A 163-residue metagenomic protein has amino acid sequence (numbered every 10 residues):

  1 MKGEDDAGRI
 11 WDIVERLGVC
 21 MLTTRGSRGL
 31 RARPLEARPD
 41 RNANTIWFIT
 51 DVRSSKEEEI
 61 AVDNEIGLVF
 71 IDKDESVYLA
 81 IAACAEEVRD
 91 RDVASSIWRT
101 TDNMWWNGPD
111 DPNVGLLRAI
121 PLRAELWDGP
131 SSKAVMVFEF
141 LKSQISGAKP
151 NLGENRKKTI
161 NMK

Functional and structural regions predicted by a protein language model:
M1-M21, Q144-S146, R156, M162-K163: Extreme N-terminal tail/first-helix region
D12-S27, I66-F70: A short, Trp-centered hydrophobic/proline-enriched beta-strand micro-motif
L30-P34, E57: Positively charged, polar, low-complexity stretches
E36-P39: A short, well-structured catalytic beta-strand-centered motif of the EAL phosphodiesterase domain for c-di-GMP
N42-W47: Short active-site oxyanion
I49-D51, I71: Short His-Asn-centered micro-motif
K56-R123: Short, structured beta-strand-loop surface elements
P112-K163: C-terminal edge-of-domain segments
